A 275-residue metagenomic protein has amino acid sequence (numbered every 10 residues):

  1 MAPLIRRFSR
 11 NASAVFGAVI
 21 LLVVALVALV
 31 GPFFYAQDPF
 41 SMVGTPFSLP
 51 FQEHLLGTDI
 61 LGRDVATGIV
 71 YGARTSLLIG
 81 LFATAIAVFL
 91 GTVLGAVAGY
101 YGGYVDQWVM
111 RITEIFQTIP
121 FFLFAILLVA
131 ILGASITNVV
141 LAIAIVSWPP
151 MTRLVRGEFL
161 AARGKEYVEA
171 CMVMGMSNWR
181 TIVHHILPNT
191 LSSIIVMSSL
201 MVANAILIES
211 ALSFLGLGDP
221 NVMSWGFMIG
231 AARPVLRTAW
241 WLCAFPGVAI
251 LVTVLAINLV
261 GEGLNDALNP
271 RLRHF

Functional and structural regions predicted by a protein language model:
M1-T92, A96-V97, G103-Y104, T118 (+5 more regions): Gly/Trp-centered helix-boundary motif
G17-A18, Q107, L123, V139-A142 (+3 more regions): Hydrophobic/aromatic positions within or immediately flanking transmembrane alpha-helices of multi-pass small-molecule
V24, A96, A125-A130, V139 (+5 more regions): Transmembrane alpha-helix boundary and packing residues in multipass membrane permease domains and related
V24-A25, A87-V88, E114, A130 (+4 more regions): Residue-level recognition of pore/gate-forming positions within transmembrane alpha-helices of multi-pass
L55, D59, V65, F89-L90 (+3 more regions): Generic hydrophobic transmembrane alpha-helix motif, especially the helices
R63-L78, F82, G102-M110, L160-G164 (+1 more regions): Amphipathic cytosolic juxtamembrane alpha-helices at the membrane-cytosol interface of multi-pass membrane transporters
L128-I131, I143, F159, L207-A249: Glycine-rich helix-loop "coupling/hinge" segments at transmembrane-helix boundaries in multipass transporters
